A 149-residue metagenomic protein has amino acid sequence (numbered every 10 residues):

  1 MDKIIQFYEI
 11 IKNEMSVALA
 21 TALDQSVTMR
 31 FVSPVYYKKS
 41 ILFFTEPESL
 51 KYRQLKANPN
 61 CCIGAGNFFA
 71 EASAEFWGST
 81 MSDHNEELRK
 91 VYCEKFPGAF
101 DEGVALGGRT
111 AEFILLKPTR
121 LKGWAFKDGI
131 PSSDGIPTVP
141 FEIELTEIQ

Functional and structural regions predicted by a protein language model:
M1-V17, I136-Q149: Extreme N-terminal tail/first-helix region
K3-I5, T28-R30, E48, D101: A generic local structural motif
F7-Y8, Y52, R89: Short amphipathic alpha-helical segments and helix-helix/interface helices
E14-P47, R53-L55, C61-N67, S73-E75: Short beta-strand segments
K56-C61, K90, E94: Short, intrinsically disordered, mixed-charge
F69-Q149: Charged, gly/pro-rich active-site loop segments
